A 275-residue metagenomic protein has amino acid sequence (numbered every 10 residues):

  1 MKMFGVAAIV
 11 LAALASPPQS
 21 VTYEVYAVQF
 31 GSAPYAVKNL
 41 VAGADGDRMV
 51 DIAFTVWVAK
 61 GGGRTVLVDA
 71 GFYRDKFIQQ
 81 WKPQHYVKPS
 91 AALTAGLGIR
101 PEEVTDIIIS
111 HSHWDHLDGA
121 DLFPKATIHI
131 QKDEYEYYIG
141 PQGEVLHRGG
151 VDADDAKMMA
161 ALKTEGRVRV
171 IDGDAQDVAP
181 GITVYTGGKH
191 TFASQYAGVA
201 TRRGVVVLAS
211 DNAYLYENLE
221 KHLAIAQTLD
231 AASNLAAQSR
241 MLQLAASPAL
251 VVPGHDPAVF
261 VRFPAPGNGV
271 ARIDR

Functional and structural regions predicted by a protein language model:
A8-P17: Hydrophobic h-region of N-terminal signal peptides that target proteins for export in Gram-negative bacteria
Q19-S20, A91-E103, D133-T186, S233-P248: Metallo-beta-lactamase
T22-F30, N39, A44, V50-D51 (+4 more regions): Core dinuclear metal-dependent hydrolase active-site scaffold
F30-G31, A70-F72, S112, D133-E134 (+3 more regions): Active-site metal-binding loops of divalent metal-dependent hydrolases
Y35-V56, K60-D106: Pre-active-site segment of Zn-dependent metallo-hydrolases
P83, V87-P89, F192-R275: Cap/insert and terminal regions of metallo-dependent hydrolase folds
V104-D115: Metallo-beta-lactamase
D121-P124: Short, conserved loop/helix-junction motifs that constitute active-site signature segments in enzyme catalytic cores
